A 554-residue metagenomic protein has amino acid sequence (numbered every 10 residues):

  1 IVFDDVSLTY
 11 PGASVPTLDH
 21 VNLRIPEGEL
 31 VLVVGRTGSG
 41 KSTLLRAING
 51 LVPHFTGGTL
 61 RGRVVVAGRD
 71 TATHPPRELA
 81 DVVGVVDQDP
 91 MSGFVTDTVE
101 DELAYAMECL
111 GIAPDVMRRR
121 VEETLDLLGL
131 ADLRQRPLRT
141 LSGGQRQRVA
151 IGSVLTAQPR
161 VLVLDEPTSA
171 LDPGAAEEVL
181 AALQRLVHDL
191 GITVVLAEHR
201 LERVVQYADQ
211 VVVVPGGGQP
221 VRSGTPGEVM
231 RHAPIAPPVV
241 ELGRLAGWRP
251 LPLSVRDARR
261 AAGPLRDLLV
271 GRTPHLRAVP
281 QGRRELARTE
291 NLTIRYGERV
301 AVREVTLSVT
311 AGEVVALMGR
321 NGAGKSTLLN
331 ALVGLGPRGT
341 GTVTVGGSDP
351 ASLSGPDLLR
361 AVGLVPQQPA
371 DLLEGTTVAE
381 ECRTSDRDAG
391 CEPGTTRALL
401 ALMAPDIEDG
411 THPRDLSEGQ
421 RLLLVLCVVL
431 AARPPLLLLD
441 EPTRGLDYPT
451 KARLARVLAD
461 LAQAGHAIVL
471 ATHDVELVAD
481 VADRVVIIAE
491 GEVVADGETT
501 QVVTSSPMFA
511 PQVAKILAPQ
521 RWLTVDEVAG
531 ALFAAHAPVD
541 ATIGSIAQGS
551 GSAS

Functional and structural regions predicted by a protein language model:
N49, V333: Helix-to-loop junction immediately C-terminal to a conserved catalytic motif
G57-R69, G341-D349, L358: Conserved ABC transporter NBD signature motif
V116-L133, C391-D409: Conserved ABC ATPase "signature" region
V154-L155, L430: ABC ATPase C-loop
E198-H199, T472-H473: H-loop/switch region of ABC-family ATPase nucleotide-binding domains
V204-Q206, V478-D480: A short, surface-exposed alpha-helical micro-motif characterized by mixed small hydrophobic and charged/polar residues
G217-G218, G491: Conserved ABC ATPase "signature" C-loop
G227-E285, F509-S554: ABC ATPase nucleotide-binding domains
